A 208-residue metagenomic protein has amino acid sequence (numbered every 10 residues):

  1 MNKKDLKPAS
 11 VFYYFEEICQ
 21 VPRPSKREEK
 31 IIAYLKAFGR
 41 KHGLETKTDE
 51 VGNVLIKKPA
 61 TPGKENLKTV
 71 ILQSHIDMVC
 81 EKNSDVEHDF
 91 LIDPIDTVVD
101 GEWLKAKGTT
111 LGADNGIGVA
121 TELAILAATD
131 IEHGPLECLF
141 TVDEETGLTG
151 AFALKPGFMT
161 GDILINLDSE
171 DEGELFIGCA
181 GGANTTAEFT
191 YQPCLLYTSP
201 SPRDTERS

Functional and structural regions predicted by a protein language model:
N2-W103: Acidic/His- and Gly-rich active-site-bordering loop/insert found across diverse amide/peptide-bond hydrolases
V21, S25, K105-D114, E174-F176: Flexible, glycine/proline-enriched loop segments at strand-loop-helix junctions that form or flank small-ligand binding
K64-F140, E144-E145, A151-D162: Active-site metal-coordination/substrate-binding segment of hydrolases, especially metallo-dependent peptidases
F140-V142, L167-S169, F189-Y191: Short, structured patches in soluble enzyme cores that scaffold and shape functional sites
P156-L175: A glycine-rich helix N-cap at a beta->alpha junction
F176-T185, F189, C194: TRNA-recognition modules of translation machinery and tRNA-sensing kinases, especially anticodon-binding
Y197-D204: Conserved small/polar residues in nucleotide/adenosyl-binding loops
